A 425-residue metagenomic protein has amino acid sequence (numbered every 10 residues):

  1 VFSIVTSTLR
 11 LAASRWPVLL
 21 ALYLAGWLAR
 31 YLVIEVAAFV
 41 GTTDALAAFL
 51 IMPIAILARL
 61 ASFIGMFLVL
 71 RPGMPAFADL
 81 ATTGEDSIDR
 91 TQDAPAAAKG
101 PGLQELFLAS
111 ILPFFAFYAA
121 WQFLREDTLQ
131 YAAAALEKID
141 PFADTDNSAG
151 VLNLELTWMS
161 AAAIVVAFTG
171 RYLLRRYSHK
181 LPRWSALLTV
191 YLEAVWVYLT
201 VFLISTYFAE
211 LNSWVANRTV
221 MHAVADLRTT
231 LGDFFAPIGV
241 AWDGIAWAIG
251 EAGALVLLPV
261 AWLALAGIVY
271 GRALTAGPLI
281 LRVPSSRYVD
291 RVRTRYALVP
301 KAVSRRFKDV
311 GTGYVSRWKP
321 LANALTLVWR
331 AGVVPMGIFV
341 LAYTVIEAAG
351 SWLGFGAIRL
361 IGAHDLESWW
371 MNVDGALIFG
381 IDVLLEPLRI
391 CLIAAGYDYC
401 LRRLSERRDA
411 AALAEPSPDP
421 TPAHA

Functional and structural regions predicted by a protein language model:
V1-D233: Transmembrane-helix bundle segments that line or gate the permeation/cavity pathway in multi-pass membrane proteins
I4-T8, L103, K180, W184 (+4 more regions): Hydrophobic alpha-helical segments of integral membrane proteins, encompassing both true transmembrane helices
L20, L24, L199, L203 (+5 more regions): Hydrophobic alpha-helical segments of membrane proteins
L24, D146-R176, A342-D398: Alpha-helical transmembrane segments and their immediate juxtamembrane interface regions
A47-A55, E155, M159, A186 (+9 more regions): Pore-lining and gate-forming transmembrane alpha-helices of multi-pass membrane transport proteins
A61-A78, A161-H179, A254-G277, L384-R407: Transmembrane alpha-helical segments in integral membrane proteins
D79-A96, A276-P320, R359-M371, R407-H424: Juxtamembrane inter-helical linkers in multi-pass membrane proteins
R272, K308-A348, A376-A425: Intrinsically disordered cytosolic tails
